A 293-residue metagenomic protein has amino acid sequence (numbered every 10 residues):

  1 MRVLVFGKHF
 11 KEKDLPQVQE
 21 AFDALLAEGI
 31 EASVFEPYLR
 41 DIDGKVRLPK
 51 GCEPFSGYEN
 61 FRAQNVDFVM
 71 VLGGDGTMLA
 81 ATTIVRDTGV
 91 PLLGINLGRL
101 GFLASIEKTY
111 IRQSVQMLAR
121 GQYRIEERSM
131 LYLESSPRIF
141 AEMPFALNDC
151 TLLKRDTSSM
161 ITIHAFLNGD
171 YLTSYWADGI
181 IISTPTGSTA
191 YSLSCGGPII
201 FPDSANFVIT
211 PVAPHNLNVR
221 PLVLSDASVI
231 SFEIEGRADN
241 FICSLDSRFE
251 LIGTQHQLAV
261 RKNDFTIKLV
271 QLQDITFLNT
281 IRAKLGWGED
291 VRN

Functional and structural regions predicted by a protein language model:
M1-F68, T109-R124, S135-P144: ATP/NTP phosphate-donor binding region
F10, D75-T77, L100, T186-S188: Short glycine-rich anion-binding loops that position phosphate/pyrophosphate groups of nucleotides and phosphorylated
D14-L15, G76-T82, T189-S194: Short glycine/serine/threonine-rich phosphate/pyrophosphate-binding segments that cradle anionic phosphate groups
V85-I95, L100-F102: Gly/Ser-rich helix-loop-strand patches that form or flank binding pockets for ribonucleotide-derived cofactors
R99-D178: Catalytic core of DAGKc-family lipid kinases
L152, N168-Y171, L217-N293: ATP/nucleoside-binding phosphotransfer catalytic cores, i.e., glycine-rich phosphate-binding loops
A165, G187, C243: Short aromatic-centered micro-motifs
T173-N218: Gly/Ser/Thr-rich active-site loops/lids in small-molecule metabolic enzymes that frequently grip phosphoryl groups
